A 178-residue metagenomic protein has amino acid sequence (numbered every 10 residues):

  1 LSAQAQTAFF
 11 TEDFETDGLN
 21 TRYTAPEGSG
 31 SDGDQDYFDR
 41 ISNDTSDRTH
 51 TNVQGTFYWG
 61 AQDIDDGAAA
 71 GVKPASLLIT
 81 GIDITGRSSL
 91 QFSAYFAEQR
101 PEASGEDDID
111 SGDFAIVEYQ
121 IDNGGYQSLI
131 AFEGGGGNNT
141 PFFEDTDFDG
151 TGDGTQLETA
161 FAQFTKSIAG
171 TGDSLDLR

Functional and structural regions predicted by a protein language model:
L1-Q4: C-terminal segment of classical bacterial N-terminal signal peptides
Q6-D66, K73, N138: Extracellular glycan-recognition surfaces and repeat-rich motifs
T11-D13, G134-R178: Terminal, low-complexity interaction segments
F14, S88-P101, A115, A162 (+1 more regions): Extracellular beta-strand-rich recognition modules
T21, N123-A131: Surface-exposed loop/edge segments in extracytoplasmic proteins
G67-R87, A160-T165: Short beta-strands within extracellular/lumenal beta-sheet-rich domains
S104-I116: Short coil-to-beta strand junction motifs in C2/discoidin
